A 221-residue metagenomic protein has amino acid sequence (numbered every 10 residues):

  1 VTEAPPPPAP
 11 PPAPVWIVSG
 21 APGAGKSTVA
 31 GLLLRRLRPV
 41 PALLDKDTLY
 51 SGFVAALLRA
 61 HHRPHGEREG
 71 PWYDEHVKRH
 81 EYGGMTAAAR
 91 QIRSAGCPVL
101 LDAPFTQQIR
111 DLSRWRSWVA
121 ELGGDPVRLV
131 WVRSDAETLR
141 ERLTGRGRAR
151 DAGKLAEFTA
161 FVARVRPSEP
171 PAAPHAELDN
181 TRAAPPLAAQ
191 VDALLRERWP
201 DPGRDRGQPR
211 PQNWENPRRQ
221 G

Functional and structural regions predicted by a protein language model:
V1-V15: Extreme N-terminal, non-catalytic leader segments that precede Walker-type/kinase nucleotide-binding cores
V18: Hydrophobic anchor at the beta1->P-loop junction of P-loop NTPases
A21: P-loop (Walker A) phosphate-binding loop of NTP-binding proteins
A24: ATP-binding Walker
S27: Walker A/P-loop
G31-G84, R90: Conserved substrate/cofactor phosphate-moiety recognition/catalytic segment in nucleotide-dependent phosphotransferases
R93, P104-R148: ATP-dependent NMP and nucleoside kinases share a basic, alpha-helical "lid"
T144-V191, W199-G207, P211-G221: Small-molecule kinase domains that catalyze NTP-dependent phosphoryl transfer to phosphate-bearing small molecules
